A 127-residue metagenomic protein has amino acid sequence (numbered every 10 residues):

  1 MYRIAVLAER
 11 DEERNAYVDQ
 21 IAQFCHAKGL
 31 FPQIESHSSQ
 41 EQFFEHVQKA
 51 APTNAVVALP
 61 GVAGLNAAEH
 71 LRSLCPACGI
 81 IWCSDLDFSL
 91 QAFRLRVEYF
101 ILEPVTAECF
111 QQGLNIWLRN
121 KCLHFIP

Functional and structural regions predicted by a protein language model:
M1-I4: Extreme N-terminal starter segment of soluble prokaryotic enzymes
A8: Conserved acidic carboxylate
D11-E35: Two-component/phosphorelay signaling modules centered on CheY-like receiver
E35-S39, F100-L102: Short acidic-hydrophobic, aromatic-tinged amphipathic segments that line or gate anion-handling sites
H37-N54: Acidic, metal-coordinating helix/loop segments flanking the phosphotransfer/catalytic sites of two-component signaling
T53-H124: CheY-like receiver
